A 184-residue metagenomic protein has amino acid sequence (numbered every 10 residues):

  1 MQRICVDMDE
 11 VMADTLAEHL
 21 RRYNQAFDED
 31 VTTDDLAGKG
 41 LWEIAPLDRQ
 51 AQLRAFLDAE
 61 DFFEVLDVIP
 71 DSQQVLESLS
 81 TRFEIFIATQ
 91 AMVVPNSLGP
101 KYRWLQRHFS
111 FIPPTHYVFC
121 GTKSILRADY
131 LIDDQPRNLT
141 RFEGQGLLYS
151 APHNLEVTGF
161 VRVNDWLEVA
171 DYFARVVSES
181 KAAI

Functional and structural regions predicted by a protein language model:
M1-Q52: Active-site neighborhood of HAD-like aspartate-dependent phosphohydrolases
M1-V6, S178-I184: Non-catalytic pre-domain segments flanking phosphatase-related domains
I44-A59, F83-F86: Short, basic/glycine-rich phosphate-binding loops at helix/coil junctions that contact nucleotide phosphates
F63-D67, S72-K101, L105: Substrate-recognition element of Asp-dependent hydrolases with the DxDx(T/V) motif
E84-F86, Y130, L147: A structural signal for isolated positions on well-ordered beta-strands in alpha/beta enzyme cores
F86-S97, E156-L167, D171-A183: Membrane-proximal envelope and lipid/glycan-remodeling enzymes
A88-R141: Substrate-recognition "cap/lid" segment bordering the active-site pocket of phosphatases
I132-L167: Acidic, Mg2+-coordinating phosphoryl-transfer loop and its flanking beta/alpha structural elements, shared across
